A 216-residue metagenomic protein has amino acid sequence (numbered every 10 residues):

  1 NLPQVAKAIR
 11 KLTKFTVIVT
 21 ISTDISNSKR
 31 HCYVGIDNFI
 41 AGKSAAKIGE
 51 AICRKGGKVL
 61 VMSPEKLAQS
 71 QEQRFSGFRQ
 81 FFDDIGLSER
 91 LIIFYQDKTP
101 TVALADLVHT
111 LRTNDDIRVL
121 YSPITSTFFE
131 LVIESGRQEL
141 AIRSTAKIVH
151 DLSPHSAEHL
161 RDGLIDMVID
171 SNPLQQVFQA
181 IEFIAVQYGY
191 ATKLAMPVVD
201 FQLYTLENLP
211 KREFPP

Functional and structural regions predicted by a protein language model:
N1-T13, F78, Q96-S156: Hydrophobic alpha-helical
Q4-I40, S153-R161: Flexible loop/hinge segments that line or gate small-molecule binding clefts
A6, T13, I52, E72 (+6 more regions): Non-catalytic structural scaffold of enzyme domains
H31-C32, K58-L67: Short beta-strand segments enriched in small/hydrophobic residues
V34-V59, L104-A105, S156, N172-G189: Hydrophobic alpha-helical segments within soluble ligand-binding/sensing domains
A41-A45, Q69-E89, D106, E130 (+2 more regions): Short, solvent-exposed amphipathic alpha-helices that sit in or adjacent to ligand/effector-binding or catalytic
F82, N172-P216: Hinge/cleft segment of the Venus flytrap/periplasmic-binding protein
